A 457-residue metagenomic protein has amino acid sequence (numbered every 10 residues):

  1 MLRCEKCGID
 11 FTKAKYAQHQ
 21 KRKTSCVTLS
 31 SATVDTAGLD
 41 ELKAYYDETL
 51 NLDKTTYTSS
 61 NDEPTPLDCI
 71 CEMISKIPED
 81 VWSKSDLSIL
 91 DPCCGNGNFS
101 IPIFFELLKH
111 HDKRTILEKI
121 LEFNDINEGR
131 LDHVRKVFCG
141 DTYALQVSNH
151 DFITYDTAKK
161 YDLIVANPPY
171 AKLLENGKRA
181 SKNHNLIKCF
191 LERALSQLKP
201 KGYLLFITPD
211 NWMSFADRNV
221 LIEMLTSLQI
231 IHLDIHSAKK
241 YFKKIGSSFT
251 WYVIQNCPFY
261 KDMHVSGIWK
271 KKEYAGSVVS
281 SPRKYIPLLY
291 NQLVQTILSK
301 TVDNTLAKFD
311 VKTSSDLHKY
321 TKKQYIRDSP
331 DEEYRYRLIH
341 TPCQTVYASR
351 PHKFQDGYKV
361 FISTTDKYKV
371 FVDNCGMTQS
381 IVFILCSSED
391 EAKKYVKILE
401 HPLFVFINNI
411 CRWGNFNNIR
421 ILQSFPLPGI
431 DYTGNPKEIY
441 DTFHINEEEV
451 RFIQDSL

Functional and structural regions predicted by a protein language model:
L2-I9: N-terminal C2H2 zinc-finger "knuckle"
T12-S30: C-terminal recognition-helix end and immediately following basic linker of small zinc-binding "finger" domains
S30-R114, K119-V137, D141, D151 (+1 more regions): Class I S-adenosyl-L-methionine
T56, S60, K239-F452, L457: C-terminal substrate-recognition regions of SAM-dependent nucleic acid methyltransferases
E128-H133, K182-A238, W251-V253, Y395: Conserved Class I SAM-dependent methyltransferase catalytic core
D156-L163: A short acidic, Gly/Pro-enriched loop at the edge of an enzyme's catalytic core that lines a small-molecule cofactor
I164-A171, I207: Amphipathic alpha-helical repeat scaffolds
P169-L186: Mobile active-site "lid"/loop adjacent to the S-adenosyl-L-methionine
